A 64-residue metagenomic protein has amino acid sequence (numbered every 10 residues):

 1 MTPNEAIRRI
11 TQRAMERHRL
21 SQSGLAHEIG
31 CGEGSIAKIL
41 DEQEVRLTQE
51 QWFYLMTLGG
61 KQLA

Functional and structural regions predicted by a protein language model:
M1-E5, E44, K61: N-terminal flexible/basic segments that precede or flank functional cores
M1-H18: A short, Lys/Arg-rich alpha-helix, primarily the initiator
G24-A26: Short alpha-helical "recognition helix" segments of helix-turn-helix
G30-R46: Recognition helix of helix-turn-helix/homeodomain-like DNA-binding domains that insert into the DNA major groove
V45-A64: DNA major-groove recognition helix of helix-turn-helix/homeodomain DNA-binding modules
